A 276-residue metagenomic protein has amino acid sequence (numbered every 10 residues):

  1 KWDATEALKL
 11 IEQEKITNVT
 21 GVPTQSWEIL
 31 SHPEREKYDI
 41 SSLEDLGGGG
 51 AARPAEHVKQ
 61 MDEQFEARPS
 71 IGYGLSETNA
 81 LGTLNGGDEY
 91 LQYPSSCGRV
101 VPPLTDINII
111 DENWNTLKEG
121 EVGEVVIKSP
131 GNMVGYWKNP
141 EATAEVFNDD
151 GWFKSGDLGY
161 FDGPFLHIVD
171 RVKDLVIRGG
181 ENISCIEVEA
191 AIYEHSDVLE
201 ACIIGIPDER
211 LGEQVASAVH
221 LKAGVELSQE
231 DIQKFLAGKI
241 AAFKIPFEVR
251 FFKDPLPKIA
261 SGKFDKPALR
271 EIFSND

Functional and structural regions predicted by a protein language model:
T5-L8, W27, R35-K37, A144 (+1 more regions): Short hydrophobic/charged patches on amphipathic alpha-helices used for structural packing and interfaces
L8, Q13-G21, L30-Q92, P102 (+1 more regions): Gly/Ser/Thr-rich phosphate-binding loop
I11, V19-V22, N113, S129 (+6 more regions): AMP-binding/adenylate-forming catalytic core of the ANL superfamily
E14, P33, F65, T105 (+4 more regions): Structural motif
W27, K59, S95, E141 (+2 more regions): Active-site phosphate/pyrophosphate- and oxyanion-stabilizing loops and adjacent acidic/basic residues in soluble
G50, G74, G98, D157 (+1 more regions): Active-site glycine-centered loops adjacent to acidic/histidine catalytic or metal-binding residues that shape
A52, N85, Q92-K138, G163: Adenylate-forming AMP-binding core of the ANL superfamily, especially NRPS adenylation
I109, L256-P257: Hydrophobic beta-strand positions
